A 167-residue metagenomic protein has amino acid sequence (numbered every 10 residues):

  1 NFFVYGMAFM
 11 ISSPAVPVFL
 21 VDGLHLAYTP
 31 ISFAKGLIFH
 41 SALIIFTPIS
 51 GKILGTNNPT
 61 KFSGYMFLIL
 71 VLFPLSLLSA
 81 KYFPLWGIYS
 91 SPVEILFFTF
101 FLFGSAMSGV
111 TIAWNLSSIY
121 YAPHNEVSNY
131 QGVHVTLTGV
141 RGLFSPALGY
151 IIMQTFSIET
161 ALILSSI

Functional and structural regions predicted by a protein language model:
N1-S12, V16, F101: Pair of pore-lining "gating" transmembrane helices in MFS-fold secondary transporters
P14-S32: Short amphipathic helix-loop junctions that connect adjacent transmembrane helices in Major Facilitator Superfamily/SLC
Y28-P30, A122-H134: Loop-to-transmembrane helix entry/capping segments in MFS-fold secondary transporters and related SLC/MFSD carriers
I45-S63, M153: Helix-to-loop junctions at the C-terminal end of transmembrane segments in multipass secondary transporters
L68-Y89: C-terminal ends and interior cores of transmembrane alpha-helices in multi-pass membrane transporters/permeases
I88-G109: Hydrophobic core of transmembrane alpha-helices in multi-pass small-molecule transporters, especially MFS/SLC-type
G109-P123: Intracellular juxtamembrane helix-capping segments at the cytosolic ends of symmetry-related transmembrane helices
I152-I167: A membrane-interface helix-boundary motif in multi-pass transporters
